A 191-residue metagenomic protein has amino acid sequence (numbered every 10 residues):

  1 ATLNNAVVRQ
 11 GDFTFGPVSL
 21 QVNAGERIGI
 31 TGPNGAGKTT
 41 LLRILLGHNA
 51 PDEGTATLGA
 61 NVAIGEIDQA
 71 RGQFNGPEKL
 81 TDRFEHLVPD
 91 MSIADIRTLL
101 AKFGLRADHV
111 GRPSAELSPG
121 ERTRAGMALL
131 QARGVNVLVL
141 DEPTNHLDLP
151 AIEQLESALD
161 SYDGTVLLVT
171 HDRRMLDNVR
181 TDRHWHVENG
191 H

Functional and structural regions predicted by a protein language model:
A1-H191: ABC ATP-binding cassette signature C-motif
